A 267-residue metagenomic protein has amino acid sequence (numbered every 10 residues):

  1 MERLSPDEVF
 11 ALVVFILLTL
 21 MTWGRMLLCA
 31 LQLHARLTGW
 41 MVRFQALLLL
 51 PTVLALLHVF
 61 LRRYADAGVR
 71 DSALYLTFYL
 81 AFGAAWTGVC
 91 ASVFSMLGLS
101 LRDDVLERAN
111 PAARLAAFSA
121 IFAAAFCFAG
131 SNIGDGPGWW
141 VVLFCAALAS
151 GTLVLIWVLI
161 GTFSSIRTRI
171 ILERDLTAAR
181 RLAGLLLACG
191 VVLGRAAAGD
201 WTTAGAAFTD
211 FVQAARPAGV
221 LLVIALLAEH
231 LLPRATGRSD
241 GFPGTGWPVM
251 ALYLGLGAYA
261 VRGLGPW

Functional and structural regions predicted by a protein language model:
E2-L17, G68-W86, G136-V154, A206-L222: Alpha-helical transmembrane segments
F10-A30: N-terminal signal-anchor/start-transfer transmembrane helix
V14-M21, P51-A55, A81-S92, A120-C127 (+3 more regions): Hydrophobic cores of alpha-helical transmembrane segments in multi-pass inner/ER membrane proteins, independent
H34-Q45, L101-A116, R169-R181, R238-P248: Membrane-interface segments at loop-to-transmembrane junctions
T38, G68-F82, V89-A120, A129-F144: Membrane-interface helix-loop-helix junctions at boundaries between adjacent transmembrane segments
V42-Y64, S119-F126, L185-G194: A generic, lipid-embedded transmembrane alpha helix
W139-R234: Long, charge-rich C-terminal accessory regions
A258-W267: Juxtamembrane boundary at the C-terminal end of a transmembrane helix
